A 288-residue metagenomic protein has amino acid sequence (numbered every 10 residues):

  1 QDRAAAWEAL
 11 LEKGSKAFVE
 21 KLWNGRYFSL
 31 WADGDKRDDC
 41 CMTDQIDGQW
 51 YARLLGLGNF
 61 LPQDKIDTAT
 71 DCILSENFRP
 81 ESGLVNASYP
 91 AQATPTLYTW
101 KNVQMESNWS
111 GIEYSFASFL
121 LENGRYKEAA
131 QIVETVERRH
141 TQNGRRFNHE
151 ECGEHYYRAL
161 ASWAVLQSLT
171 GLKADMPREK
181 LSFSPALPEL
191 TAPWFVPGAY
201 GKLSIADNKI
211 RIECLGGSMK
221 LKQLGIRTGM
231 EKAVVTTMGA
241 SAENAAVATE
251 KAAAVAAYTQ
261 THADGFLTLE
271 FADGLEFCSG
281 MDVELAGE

Functional and structural regions predicted by a protein language model:
Q1-E12, G56-T68, L120-V133, G171-R178: Structural helix-adjacent loops and short alpha-helical linkers that scaffold large soluble proteins
A4, R37-D38, N102, S115 (+2 more regions): Residues at structural and domain junctions
A4-W7, L11, D44-G48, I66 (+5 more regions): Active-site-proximal structural scaffolding
K16-W109, E137, T141-R145: Extended glycan-interaction surfaces of carbohydrate-active proteins
Q49-R53, D67-T70, Y114-A117, S162-Q167: Predominant activation on well-ordered alpha-helical scaffold segments within soluble catalytic domains
S115-A246, E250-V255, T259-S279, G287: Non-catalytic C-terminal accessory modules of carbohydrate-active enzymes
